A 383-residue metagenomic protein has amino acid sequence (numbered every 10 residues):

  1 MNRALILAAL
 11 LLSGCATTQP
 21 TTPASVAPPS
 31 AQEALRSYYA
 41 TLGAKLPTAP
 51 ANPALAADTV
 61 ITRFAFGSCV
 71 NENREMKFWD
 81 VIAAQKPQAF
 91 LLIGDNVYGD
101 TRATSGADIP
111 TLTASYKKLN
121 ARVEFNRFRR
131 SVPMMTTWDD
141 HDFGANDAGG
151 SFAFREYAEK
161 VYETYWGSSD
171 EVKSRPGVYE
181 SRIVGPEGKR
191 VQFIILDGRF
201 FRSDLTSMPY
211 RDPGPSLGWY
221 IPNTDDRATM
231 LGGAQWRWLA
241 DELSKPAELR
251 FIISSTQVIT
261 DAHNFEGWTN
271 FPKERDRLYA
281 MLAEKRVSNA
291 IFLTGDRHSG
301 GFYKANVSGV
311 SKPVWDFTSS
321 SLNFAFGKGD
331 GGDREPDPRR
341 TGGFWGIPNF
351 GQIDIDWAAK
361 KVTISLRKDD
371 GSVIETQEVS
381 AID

Functional and structural regions predicted by a protein language model:
M1-A8: Sec-dependent signal peptide recognition, specifically the positively charged N-region followed immediately by
P20-D383: Metal-dependent phosphoester/phosphodiester hydrolase catalytic core
